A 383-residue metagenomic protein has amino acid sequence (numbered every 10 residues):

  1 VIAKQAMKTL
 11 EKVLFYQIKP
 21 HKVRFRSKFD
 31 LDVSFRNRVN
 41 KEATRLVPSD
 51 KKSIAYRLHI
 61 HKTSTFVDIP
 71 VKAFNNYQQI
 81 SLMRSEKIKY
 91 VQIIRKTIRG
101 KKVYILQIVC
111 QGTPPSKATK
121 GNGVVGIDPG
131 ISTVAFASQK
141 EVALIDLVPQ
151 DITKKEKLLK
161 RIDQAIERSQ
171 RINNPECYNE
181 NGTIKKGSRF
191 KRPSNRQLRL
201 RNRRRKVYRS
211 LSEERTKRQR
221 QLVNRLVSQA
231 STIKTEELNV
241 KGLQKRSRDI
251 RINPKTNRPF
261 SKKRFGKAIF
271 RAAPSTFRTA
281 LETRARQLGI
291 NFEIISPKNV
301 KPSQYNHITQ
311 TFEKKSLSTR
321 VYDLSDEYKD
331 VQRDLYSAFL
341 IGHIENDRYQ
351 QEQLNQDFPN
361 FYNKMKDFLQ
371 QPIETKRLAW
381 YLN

Functional and structural regions predicted by a protein language model:
V1-K96, K267, R271: Acidic carboxylate diad motif detector
K102-N383: Positively charged, helix-rich recognition surfaces that bind polyanionic ligands
